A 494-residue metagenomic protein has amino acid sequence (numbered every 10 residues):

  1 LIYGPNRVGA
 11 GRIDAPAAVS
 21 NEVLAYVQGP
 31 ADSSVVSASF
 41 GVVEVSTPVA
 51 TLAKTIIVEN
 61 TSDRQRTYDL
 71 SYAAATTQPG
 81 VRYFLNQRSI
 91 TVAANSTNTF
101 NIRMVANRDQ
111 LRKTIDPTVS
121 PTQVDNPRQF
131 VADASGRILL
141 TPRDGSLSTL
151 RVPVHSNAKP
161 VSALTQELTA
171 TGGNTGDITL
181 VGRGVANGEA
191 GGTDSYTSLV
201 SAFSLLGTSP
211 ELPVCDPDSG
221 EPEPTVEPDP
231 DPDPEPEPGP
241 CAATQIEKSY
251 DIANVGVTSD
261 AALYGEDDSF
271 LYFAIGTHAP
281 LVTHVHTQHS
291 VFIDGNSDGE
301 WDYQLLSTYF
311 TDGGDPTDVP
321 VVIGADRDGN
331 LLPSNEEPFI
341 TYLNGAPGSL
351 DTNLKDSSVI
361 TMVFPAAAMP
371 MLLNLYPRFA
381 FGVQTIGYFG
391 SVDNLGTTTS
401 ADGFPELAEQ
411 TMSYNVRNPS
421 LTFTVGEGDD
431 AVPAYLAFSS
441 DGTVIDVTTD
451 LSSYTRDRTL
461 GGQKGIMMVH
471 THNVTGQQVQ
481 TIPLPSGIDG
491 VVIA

Functional and structural regions predicted by a protein language model:
G9, L52-N60, I102, G136-T141: Buried hydrophobic-core signal for structured, non-transmembrane domains
A15-S62, Q87-V92, V119-D125, L164-A190: Beta-sheet-dominated interaction scaffolds and their linkers
V58-R64, A75, R143-G145, H278-P280: Short solvent-exposed strand-capping/beta-turn motif centered on an Asx-Ser/Thr pair
T61-G80, H289-G295: Short acidic, flexible loop segments centered on an aromatic residue
A74-S89, Q110-T114, P333-P347: Short beta-strand and strand-turn-strand segments in soluble, beta-rich domains
V81-D125: Intrinsically disordered, low-complexity Pro/Gly/Ser/Thr-rich segments with frequent PxxP/GP/PP motifs and embedded
N107-A163: Terminal connector regions
V185-G220, E237-I493: Surface-exposed extracytoplasmic segments
